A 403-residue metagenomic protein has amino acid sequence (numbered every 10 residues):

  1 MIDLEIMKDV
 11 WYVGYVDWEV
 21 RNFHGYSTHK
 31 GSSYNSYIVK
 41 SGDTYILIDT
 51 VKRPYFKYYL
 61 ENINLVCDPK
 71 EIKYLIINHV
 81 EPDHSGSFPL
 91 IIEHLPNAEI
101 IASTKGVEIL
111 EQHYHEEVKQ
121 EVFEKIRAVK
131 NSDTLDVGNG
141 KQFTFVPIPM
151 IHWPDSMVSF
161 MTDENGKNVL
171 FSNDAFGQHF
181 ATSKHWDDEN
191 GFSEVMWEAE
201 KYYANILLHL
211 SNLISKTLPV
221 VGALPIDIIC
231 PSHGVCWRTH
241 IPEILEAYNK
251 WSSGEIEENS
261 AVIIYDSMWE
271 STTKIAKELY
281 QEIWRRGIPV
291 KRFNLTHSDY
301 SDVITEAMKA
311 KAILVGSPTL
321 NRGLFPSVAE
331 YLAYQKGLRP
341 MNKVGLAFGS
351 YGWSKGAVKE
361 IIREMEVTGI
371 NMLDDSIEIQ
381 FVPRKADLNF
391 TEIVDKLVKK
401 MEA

Functional and structural regions predicted by a protein language model:
D3-L65, V158-S172, T272: Conserved beta-strand hairpin/beta-sheet module of binuclear metal-dependent hydrolase folds, prominently
L4-K8, A102-S156, K216-T217: Metallo-beta-lactamase
I48-T50, I72-V80, I100-S103, L170-D174 (+1 more regions): Active-site neighborhood of phospho(di)ester-bond hydrolases with catalytic His/Asp-centered motifs
P54-I101: Active-site metal-binding motif and surrounding structural segment of the metallo-beta-lactamase
S87, S298-V303: Short acidic active-site motifs
H152-S156, E164, A175-L208, W251-E257: Active-site-proximal loop/helix segment associated with metal-binding centers of metalloenzymes
T182-W186, F192-I229, H233-C236, E278-P289 (+1 more regions): FMN-binding flavodoxin-like domain, especially the glycine-rich phosphate-binding loop
I264-R286: Short, charged N-terminal beta->alpha structural module
